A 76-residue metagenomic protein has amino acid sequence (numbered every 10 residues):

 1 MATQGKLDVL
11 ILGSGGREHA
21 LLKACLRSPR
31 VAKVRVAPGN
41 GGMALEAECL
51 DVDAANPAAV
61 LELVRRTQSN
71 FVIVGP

Functional and structural regions predicted by a protein language model:
M1-P76: ATP-binding N-terminal substructure of ATP-dependent carboxylate-amine bond-forming enzymes
